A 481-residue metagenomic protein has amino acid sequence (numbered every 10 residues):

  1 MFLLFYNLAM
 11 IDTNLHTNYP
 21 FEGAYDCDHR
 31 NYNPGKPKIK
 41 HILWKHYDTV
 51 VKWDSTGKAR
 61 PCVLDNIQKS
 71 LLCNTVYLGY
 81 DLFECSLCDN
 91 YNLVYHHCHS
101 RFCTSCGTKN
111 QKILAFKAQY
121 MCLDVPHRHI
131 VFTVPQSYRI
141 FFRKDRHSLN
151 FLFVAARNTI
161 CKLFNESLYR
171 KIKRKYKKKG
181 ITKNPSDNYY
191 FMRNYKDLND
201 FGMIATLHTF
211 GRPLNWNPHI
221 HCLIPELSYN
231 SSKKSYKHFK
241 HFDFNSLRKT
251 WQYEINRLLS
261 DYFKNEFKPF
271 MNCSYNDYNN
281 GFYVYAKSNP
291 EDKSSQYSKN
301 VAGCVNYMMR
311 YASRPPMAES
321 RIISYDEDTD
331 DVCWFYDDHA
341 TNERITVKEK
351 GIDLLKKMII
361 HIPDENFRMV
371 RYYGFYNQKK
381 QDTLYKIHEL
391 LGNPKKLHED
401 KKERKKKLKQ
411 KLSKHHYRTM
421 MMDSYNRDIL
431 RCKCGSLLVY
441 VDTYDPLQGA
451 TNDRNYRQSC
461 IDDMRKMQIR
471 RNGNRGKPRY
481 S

Functional and structural regions predicted by a protein language model:
M1-S481: Beta->alpha loop/short-helix hinge microenvironment recognizer with preference for catalytic Tyr/His contexts
